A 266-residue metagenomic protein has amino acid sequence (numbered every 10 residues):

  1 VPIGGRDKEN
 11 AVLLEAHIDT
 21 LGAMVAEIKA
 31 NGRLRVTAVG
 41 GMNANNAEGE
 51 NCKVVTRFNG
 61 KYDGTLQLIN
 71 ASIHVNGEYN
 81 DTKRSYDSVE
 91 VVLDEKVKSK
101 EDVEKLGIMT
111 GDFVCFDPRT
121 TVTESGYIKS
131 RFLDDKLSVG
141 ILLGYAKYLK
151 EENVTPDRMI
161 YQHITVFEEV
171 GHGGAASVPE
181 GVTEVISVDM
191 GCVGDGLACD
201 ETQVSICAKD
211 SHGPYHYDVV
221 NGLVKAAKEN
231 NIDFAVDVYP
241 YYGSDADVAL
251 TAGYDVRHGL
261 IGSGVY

Functional and structural regions predicted by a protein language model:
V1-Y266: N-terminal hydrophobic/helix-forming segments and targeting peptides
